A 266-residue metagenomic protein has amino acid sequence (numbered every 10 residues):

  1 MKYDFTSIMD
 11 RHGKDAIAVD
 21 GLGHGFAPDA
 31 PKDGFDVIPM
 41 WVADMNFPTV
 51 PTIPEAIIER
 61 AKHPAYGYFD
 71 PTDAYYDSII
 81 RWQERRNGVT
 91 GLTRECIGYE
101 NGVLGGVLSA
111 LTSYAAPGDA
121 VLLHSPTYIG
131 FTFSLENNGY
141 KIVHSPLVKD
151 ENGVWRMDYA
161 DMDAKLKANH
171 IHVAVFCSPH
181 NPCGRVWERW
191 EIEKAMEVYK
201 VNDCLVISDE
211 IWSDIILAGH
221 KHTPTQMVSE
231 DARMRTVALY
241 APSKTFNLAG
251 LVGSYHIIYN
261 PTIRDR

Functional and structural regions predicted by a protein language model:
K2-G102, S109: N-terminal small-domain helix-loop-helix segment of the aminotransferase-like
M45, L147, P242: Hydrophobic pocket-lining residues within nucleotide cofactor-binding pockets
F47-V50, P182-G184, D214-I215, N247-L248: Short catalytic/ligand-binding loop motif for oxyanion handling, primarily in non-cytosolic enzymes, centered on
E55, S229-R266: Conserved core segment of the aminotransferase class I/II
Y66-E197, D214-D231, V237: Conserved core of the PLP fold type I
V206-I207: Residue-level marker for buried hydrophobic side chains located in beta-strands that build the well-ordered beta-sheet
E210: Walker B catalytic acidic pair
